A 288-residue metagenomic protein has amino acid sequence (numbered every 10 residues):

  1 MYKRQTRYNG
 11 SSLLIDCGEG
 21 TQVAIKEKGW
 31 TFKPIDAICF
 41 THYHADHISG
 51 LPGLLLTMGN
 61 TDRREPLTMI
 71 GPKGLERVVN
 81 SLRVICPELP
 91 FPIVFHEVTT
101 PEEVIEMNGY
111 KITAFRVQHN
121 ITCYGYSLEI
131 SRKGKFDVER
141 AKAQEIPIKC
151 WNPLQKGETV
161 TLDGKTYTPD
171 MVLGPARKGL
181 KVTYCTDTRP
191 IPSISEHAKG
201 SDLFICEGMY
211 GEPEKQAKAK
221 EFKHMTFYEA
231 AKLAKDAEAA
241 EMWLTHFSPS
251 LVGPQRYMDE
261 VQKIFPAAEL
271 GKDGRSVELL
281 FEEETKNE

Functional and structural regions predicted by a protein language model:
M1-Y2: Short, small-residue-biased leader/transition segments that mark boundaries at the very start of proteins
Q5-R7, P101-L244, G253-I264, L280-E288: Metal-dependent phosphodiesterase/nuclease catalytic metal-binding core
N9-L13, R64-T68, L180-V182: Short active-site oxyanion
I15-G18, I35-Y43, G71-P72, T183-T188 (+3 more regions): Active-site neighborhood of phospho(di)ester-bond hydrolases with catalytic His/Asp-centered motifs
G20-I70, V94-T99: Active-site metal-binding motif and surrounding structural segment of the metallo-beta-lactamase
G50-M58, L82, V252-E260: Metal-dependent catalytic neighborhoods of phosphoester/phosphodiester hydrolases
R77-R83, F95-T100: A gly/proline- and charged-residue-enriched helix-loop-helix capping module
P266-S276: Conserved phosphate-binding/catalytic loops in two-lobed NTP-binding clefts
